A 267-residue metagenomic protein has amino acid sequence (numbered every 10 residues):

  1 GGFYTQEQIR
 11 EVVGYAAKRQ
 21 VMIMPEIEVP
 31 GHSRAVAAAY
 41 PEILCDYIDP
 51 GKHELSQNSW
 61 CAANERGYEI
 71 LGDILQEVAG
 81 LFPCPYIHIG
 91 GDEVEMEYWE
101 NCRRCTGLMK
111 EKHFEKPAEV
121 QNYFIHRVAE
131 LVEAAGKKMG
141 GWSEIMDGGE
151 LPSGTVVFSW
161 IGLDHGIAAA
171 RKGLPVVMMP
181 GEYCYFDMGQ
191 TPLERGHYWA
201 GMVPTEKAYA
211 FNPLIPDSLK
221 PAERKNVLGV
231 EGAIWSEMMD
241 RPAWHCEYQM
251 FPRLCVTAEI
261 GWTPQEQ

Functional and structural regions predicted by a protein language model:
G1-K137: Substrate-binding cleft of carbohydrate-active enzyme catalytic domains
E7, D46-D49, D73, D92 (+5 more regions): Acidic-enriched, low-complexity/disordered segments with a strong bias for Aspartate over Glutamate
G14, K18, G31-R34, G51-H53 (+8 more regions): Residue-level signal for the start and early helices of compact helical domains
E26-H32, D92-V94, E144-M146, W160-G162 (+1 more regions): An acidic- and aromatic-residue-enriched active-site/binding cleft used to recognize and process polar
P50-L55, R103-K110, E150, G229-S236 (+1 more regions): Short acidic (Asp/Glu) and glycine-rich catalytic loops that position anionic groups and cofactors
W60, V128-L131, G148-G149, A200-T205: N-terminal start-of-chain detector that recognizes signal peptides and the immediate post-cleavage beginning
K138-E144, L151-T155, S159-Q267: Flexible, acidic glycine-rich loops studded with aromatic residues
